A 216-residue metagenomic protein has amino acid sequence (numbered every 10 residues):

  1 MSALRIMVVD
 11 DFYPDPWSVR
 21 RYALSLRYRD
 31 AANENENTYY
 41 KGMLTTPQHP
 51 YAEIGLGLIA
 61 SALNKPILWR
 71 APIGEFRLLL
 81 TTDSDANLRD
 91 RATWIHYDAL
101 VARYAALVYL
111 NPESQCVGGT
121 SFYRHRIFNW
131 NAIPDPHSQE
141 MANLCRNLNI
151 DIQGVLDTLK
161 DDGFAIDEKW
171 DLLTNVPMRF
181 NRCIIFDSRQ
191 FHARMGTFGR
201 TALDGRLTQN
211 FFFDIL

Functional and structural regions predicted by a protein language model:
M1-I185, R189-L216: Fe(II)/2-oxoglutarate oxygenase catalytic core
